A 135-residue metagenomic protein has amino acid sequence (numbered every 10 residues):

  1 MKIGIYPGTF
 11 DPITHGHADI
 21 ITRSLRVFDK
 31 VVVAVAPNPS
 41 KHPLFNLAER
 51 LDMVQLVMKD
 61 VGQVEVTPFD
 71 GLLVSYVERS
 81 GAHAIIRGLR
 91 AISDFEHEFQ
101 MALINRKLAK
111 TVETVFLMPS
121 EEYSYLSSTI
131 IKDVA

Functional and structural regions predicted by a protein language model:
M1-A135: Nucleotidyltransferase catalytic core that binds NTPs
